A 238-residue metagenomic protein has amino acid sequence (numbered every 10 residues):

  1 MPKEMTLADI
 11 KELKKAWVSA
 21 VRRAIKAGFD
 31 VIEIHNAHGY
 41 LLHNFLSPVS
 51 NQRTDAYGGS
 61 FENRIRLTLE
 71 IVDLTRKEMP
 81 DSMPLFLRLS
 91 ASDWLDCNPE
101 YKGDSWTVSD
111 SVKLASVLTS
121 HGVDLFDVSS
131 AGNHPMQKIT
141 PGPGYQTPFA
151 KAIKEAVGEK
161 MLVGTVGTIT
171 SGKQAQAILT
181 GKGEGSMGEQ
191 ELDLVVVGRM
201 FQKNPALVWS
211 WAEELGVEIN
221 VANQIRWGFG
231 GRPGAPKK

Functional and structural regions predicted by a protein language model:
M1-K238: Flavin-dependent oxidoreductase catalytic cores
